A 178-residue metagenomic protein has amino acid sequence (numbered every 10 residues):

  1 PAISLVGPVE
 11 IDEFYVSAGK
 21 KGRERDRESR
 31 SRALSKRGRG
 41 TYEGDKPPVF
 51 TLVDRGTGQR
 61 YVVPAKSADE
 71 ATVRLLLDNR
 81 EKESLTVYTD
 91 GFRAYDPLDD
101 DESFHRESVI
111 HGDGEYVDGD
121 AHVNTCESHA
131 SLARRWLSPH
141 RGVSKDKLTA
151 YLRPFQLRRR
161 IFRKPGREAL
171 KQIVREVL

Functional and structural regions predicted by a protein language model:
P1-L178: Residue-level recognition of single "structural anchor" positions that define or cap local secondary structure
